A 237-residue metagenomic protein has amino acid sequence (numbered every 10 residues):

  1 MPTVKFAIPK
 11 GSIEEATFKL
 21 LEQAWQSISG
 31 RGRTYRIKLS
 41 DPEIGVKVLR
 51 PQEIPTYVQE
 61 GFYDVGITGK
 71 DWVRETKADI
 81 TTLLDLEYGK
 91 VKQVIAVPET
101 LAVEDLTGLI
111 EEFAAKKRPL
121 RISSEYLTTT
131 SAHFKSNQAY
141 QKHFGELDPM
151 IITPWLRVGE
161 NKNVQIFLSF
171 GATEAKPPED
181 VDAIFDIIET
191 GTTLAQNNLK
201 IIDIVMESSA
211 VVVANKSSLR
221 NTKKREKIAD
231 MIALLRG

Functional and structural regions predicted by a protein language model:
M1-G237: Domain-level signature for soluble enzymes in the chorismate/prephenate branch of the shikimate pathway
